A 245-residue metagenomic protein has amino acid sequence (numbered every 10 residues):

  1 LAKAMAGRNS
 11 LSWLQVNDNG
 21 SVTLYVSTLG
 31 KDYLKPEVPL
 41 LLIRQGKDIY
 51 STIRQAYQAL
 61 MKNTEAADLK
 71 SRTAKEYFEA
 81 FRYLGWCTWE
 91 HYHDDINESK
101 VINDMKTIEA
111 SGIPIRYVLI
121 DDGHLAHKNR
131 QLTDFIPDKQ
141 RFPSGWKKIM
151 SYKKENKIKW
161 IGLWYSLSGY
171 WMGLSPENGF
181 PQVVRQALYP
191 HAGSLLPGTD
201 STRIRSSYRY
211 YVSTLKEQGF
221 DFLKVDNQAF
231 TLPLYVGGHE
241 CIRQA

Functional and structural regions predicted by a protein language model:
L1-Y117, D134-F142, W160: Carbohydrate-recognition beta-sandwich/jelly-roll modules in extracellular/periplasmic carbohydrate-active proteins
P114-A245: Aromatic- and carboxylate-enriched substrate-binding clefts and catalytic-loop regions of carbohydrate-active enzymes
